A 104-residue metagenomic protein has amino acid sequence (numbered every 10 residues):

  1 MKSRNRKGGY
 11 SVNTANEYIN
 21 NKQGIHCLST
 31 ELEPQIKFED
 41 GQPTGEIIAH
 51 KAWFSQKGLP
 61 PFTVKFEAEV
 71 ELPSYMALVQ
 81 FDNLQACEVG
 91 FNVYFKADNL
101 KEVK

Functional and structural regions predicted by a protein language model:
M1-K104: OB-fold and OB-like single-stranded nucleic-acid-recognition modules and their adjacent interaction interfaces
